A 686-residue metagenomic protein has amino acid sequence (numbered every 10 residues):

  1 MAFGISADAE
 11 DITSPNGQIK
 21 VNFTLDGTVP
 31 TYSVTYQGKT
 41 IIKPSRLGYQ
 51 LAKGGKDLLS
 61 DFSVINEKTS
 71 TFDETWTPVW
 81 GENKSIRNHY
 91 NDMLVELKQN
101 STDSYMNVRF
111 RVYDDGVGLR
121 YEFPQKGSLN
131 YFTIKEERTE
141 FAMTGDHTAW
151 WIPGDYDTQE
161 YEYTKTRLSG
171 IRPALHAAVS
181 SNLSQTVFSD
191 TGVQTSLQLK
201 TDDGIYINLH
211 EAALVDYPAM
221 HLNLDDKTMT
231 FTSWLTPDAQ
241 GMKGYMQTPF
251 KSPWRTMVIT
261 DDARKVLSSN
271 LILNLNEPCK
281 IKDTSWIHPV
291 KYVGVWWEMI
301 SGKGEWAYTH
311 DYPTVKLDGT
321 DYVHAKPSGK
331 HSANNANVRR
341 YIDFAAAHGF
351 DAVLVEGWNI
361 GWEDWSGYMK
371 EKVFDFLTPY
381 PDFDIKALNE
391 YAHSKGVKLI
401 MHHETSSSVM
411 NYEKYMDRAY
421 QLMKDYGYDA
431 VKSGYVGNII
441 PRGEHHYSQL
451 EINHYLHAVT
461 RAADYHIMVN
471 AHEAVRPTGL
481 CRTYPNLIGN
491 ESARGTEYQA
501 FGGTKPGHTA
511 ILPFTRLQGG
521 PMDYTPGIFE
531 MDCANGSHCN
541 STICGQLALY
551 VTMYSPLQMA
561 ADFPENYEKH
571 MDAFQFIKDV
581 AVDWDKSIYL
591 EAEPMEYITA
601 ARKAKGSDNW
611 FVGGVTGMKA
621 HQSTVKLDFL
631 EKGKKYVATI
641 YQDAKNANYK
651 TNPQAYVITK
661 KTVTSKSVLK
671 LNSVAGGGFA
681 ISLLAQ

Functional and structural regions predicted by a protein language model:
M1-E10: Bacterial Sec-dependent N-terminal signal peptides
D11-K282: N-terminal accessory beta-strand-rich subdomains and adjacent acidic, glycine-rich linkers that precede catalytic cores
Q247-R340, H348, A352: An acidic-aromatic substrate-binding cleft motif
N337-W358, D425-D429: Catalytic domains of carbohydrate-active enzymes, especially glycoside hydrolases
E356-T542: Aromatic- and carboxylate-enriched substrate-binding clefts and catalytic-loop regions of carbohydrate-active enzymes
C544-E591: Catalytic cores of secreted or luminal carbohydrate-active enzymes
P594-V637, F679-A680: Carbohydrate-binding surface patches
K660-Q686: C-terminal beta-strand-rich structural cap/linker in extracellular carbohydrate-active enzymes
